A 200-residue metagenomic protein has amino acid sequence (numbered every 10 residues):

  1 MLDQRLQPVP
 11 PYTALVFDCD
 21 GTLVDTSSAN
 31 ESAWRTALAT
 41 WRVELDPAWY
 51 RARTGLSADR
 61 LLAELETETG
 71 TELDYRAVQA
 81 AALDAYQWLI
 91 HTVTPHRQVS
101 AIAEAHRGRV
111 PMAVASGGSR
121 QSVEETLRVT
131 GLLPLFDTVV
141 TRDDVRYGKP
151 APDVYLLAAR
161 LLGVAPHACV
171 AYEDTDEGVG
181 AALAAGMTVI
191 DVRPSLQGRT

Functional and structural regions predicted by a protein language model:
M1-T13, A101-E104, R120-T200: Asp-based, Mg2+/Mn2+-dependent phosphohydrolase catalytic module
L2-A52, A184: Active-site neighborhood of HAD-like aspartate-dependent phosphohydrolases
T22, S116-G118: Conserved phosphate-coupling serine/threonine residues in phosphotransfer and NTP-handling enzymes
E31, R35, P47, A58-A63 (+2 more regions): An amphipathic alpha-helix signature
A37, S57-T71, T126, A158-A159: Helix-loop "lid/cap" segments that line or gate small-molecule binding pockets
V43-L45, T71, L132, G163-V164: Helix N-cap/coil-helix junction residues
E44, E64-A101: Metal-dependent phosphoesterase signature
R109-A113, P166-C169: Short active-site oxyanion
